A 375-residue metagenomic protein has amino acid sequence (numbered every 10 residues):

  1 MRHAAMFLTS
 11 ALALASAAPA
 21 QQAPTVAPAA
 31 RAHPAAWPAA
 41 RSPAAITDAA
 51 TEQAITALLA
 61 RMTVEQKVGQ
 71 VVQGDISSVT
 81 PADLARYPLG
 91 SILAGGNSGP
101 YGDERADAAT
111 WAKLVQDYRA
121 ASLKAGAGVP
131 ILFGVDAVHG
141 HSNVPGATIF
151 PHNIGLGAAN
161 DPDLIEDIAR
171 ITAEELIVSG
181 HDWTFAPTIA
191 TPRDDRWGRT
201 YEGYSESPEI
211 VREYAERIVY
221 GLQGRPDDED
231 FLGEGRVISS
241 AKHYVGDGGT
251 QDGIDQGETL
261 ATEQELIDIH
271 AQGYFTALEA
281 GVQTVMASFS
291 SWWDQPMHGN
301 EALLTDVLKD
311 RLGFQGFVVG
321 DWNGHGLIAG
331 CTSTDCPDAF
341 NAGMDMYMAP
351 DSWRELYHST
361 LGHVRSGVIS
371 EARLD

Functional and structural regions predicted by a protein language model:
M1-P19: Gram-negative bacterial Sec-dependent N-terminal signal peptides
Q21-D375: Glycoside hydrolase catalytic-domain context in secreted enzymes
